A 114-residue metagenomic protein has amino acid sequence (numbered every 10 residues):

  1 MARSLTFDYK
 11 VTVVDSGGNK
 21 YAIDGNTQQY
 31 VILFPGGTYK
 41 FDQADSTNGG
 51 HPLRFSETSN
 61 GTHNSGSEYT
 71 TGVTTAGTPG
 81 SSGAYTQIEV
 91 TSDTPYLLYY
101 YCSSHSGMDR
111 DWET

Functional and structural regions predicted by a protein language model:
S4-P35: N-terminal edge beta-strand
V13, T47-G50, T71-E113: Extracellular/periplasmic metallocenter environments
P35-G36, T94: Surface-exposed loops/turns
D42-S46: Acidic, Ser/Thr
G50-G61: Short, surface-exposed beta-strand/strand-loop-strand elements in extracellular ectodomains
H63-S67: Substrate/ligand-engaging "lid" and interaction regions
